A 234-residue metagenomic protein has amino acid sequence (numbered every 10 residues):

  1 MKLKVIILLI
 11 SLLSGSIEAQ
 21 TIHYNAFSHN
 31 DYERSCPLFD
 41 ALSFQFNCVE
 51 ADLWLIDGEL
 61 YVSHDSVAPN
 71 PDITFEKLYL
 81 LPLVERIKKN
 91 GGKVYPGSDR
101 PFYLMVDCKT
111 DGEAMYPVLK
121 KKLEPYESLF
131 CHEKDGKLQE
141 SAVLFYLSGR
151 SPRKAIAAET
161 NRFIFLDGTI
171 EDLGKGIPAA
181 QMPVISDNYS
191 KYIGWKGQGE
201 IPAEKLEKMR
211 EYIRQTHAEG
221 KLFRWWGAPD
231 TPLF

Functional and structural regions predicted by a protein language model:
M1-T21: Bacterial Sec-dependent N-terminal signal peptides
V5-L9, D31, C48, R210: Generic hydrophobic-segment detector
Q20-C36, D40: Short N-terminal segments immediately surrounding and downstream of signal-peptide cleavage
T21-H23, D40-N47, W54-F234: Catalytic cores of phosphodiester-bond hydrolases, prominently lipid phosphodiesterases
